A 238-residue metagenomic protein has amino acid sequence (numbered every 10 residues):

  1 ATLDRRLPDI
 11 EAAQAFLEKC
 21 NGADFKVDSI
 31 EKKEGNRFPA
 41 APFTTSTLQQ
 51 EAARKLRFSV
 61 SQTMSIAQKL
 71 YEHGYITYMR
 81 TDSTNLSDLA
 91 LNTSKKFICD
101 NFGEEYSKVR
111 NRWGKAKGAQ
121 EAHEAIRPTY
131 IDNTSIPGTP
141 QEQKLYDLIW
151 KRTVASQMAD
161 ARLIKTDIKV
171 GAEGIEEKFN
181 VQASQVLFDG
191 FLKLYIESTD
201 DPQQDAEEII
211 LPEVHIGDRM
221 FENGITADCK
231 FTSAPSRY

Functional and structural regions predicted by a protein language model:
A1-Y238: Core catalytic DNA strand-manipulation module of type IA topoisomerases
